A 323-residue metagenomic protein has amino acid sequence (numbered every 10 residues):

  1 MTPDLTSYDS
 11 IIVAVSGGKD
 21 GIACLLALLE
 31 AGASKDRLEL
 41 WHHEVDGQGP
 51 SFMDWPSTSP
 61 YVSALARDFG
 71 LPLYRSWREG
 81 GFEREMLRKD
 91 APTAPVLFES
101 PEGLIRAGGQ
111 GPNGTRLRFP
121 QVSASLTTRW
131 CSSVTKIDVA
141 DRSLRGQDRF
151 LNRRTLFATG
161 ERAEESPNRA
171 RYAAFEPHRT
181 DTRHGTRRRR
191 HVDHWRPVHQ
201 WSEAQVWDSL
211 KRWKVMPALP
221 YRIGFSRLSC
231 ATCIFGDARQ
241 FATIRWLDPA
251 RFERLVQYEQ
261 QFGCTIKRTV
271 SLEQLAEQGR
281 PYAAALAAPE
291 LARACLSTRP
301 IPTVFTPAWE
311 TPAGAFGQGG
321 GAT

Functional and structural regions predicted by a protein language model:
M1-T323: Nucleotide-activated chemistry modules centered on ATP-dependent adenylation/adenylyltransferase
